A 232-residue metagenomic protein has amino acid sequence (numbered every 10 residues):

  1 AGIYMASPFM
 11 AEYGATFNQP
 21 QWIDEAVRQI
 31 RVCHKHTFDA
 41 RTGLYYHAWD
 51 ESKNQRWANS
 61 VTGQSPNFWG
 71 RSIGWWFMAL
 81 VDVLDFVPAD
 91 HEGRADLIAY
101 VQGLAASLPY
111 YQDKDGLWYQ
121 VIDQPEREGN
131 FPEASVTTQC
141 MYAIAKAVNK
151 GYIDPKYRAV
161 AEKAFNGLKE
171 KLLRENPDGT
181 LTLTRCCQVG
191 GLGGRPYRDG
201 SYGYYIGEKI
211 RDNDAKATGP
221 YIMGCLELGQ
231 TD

Functional and structural regions predicted by a protein language model:
A1-I3, Q19, A58-M78, A89 (+6 more regions): Solvent-exposed loop and edge beta-strand segments that line ligand/cofactor-binding and catalytic clefts
Y4-A15, D24-V27, R31-K35: A broadly conserved amphipathic alpha-helix scaffold signal in soluble, globular proteins
M5, E25, W75, Y100-G103 (+3 more regions): Charged catalytic carboxylate motif
M5, V32-T37, R41-S65, D82 (+6 more regions): His/Met- and acidic-residue-enriched segments that coordinate or traffic transition-metal cofactors and support
S7-Q19, W75-G93, T138-I153, P220-D232: Well-ordered alpha-helical scaffold segments within catalytic/enzyme domains
E25-R56, I98-G116, V160-D178: Long, well-ordered core segments of solenoidal/helical folds
Y46-A48, L117-I122, K156, T180-R185: Short, hydrophobic secondary-structure boundary micro-motifs
F131-P132, V136, M141-Y142, A147-D232: CBM-like carbohydrate-recognition segments
